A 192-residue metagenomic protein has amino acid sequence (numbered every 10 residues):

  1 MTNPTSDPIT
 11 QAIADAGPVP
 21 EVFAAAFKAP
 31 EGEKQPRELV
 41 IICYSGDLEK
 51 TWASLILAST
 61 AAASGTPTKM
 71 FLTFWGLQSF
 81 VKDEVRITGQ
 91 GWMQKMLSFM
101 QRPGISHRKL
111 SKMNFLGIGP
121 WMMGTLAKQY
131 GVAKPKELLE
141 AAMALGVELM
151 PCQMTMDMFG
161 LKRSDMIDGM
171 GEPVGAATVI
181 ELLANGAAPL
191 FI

Functional and structural regions predicted by a protein language model:
T2-E31: Positively charged, low-complexity intrinsically disordered leader regions
P20-E49: Catalytic-site beta-strand/loop segments enriched in glycine and acidic/polar residues
I41-T51, F80, T125-Y130: Short, glycine-rich nucleotide/cofactor-binding loops
W52-G65, M70: Histidine-anchored nucleotide/phosphate-binding helix
T68-F74, M150-Q153: Short internal beta-strands
F80-Q90: Glycine-rich loop at the start of a catalytic domain that most often binds anionic cofactors/ligands
T88-M123, A127, G131-K134: A glycine-rich helix N-cap at a beta->alpha junction
L116-A184: A charged, amphipathic interaction segment
